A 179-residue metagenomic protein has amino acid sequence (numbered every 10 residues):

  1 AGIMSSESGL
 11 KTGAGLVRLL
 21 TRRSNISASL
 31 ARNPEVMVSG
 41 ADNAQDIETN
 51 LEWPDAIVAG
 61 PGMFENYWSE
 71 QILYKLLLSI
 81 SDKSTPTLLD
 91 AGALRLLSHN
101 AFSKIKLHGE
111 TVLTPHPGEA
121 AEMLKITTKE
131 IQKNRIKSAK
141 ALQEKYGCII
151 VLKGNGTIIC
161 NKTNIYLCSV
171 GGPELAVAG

Functional and structural regions predicted by a protein language model:
A1-P86, R95-V112, P117-G179: Small-residue (G/A/S/T)-rich helix-start motifs and N-terminal tracts that mark the onset
